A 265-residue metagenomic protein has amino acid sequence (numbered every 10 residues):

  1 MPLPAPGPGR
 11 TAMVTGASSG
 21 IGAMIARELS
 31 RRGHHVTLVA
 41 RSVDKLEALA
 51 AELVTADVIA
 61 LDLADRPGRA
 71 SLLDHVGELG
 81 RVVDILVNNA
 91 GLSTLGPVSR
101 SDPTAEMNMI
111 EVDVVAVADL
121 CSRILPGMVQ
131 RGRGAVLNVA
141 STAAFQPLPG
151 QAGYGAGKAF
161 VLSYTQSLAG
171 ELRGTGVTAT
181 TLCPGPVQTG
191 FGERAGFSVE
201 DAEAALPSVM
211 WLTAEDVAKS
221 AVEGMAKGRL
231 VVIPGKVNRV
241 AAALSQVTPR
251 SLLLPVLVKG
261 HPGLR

Functional and structural regions predicted by a protein language model:
S18-S19: Conserved glycine-rich cofactor-binding loop
R32-L49: Conserved glycine-rich Rossmann-like NAD(P)H-binding loop of the short-chain dehydrogenase/reductase
N89-T94: Conserved NAD(P)H cofactor-binding loop of Rossmann-fold oxidoreductase domains
P97-I110: Substrate-binding pocket helix/loop in short-chain dehydrogenase/reductase
C121, G157: Active-site helix of classical SDR
S141: Residue(s) in the substrate-gating loop at a strand-loop-helix junction that position the organic substrate next
E171-K236, S251: SDR active-site lid
